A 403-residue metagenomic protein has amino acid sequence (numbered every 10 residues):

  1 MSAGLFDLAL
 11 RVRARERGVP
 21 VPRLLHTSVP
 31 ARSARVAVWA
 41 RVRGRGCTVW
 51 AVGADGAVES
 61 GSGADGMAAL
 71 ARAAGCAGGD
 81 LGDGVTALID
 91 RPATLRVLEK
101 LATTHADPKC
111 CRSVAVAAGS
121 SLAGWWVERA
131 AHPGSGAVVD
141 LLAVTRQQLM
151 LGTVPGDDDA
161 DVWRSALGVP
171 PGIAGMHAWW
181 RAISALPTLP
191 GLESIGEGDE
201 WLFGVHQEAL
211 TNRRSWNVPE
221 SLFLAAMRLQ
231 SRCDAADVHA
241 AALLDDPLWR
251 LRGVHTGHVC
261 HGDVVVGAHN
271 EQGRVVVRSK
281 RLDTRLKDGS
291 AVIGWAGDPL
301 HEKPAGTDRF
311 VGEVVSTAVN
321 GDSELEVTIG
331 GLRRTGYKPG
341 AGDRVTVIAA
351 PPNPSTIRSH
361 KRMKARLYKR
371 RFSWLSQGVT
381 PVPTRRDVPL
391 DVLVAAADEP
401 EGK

Functional and structural regions predicted by a protein language model:
M1-T86, T94-V97, T104-V169, I173-G175 (+2 more regions): Long, charged/polar, low-complexity intrinsically disordered N-terminal extensions that precede catalytic
W39-V42, I89-P92, R278-K280, A296-G297: Structural motif
V42-G44, D263-R274, S316-L325: Short, ordered beta-strand-loop transition motifs
V49, Q272-S279, S323-G331: Generic recognition of long tandem-repeat/solenoid scaffolds
G82-R91, G289, G294: Short glycine-rich phosphate-binding loop at a beta-alpha junction
T153-L210, E271, D288, A305-F310 (+3 more regions): DNA-dependent DNA polymerase catalytic subunits
P171-S290, G294-L300: Accessory interdomain/linker segments of ATP-dependent helicases and helicase-like nucleic-acid enzymes that mediate
D288, G294-A296, A305-K403: C-terminal effector modules of nucleic-acid-centric enzymes and ribosome-associated factors
